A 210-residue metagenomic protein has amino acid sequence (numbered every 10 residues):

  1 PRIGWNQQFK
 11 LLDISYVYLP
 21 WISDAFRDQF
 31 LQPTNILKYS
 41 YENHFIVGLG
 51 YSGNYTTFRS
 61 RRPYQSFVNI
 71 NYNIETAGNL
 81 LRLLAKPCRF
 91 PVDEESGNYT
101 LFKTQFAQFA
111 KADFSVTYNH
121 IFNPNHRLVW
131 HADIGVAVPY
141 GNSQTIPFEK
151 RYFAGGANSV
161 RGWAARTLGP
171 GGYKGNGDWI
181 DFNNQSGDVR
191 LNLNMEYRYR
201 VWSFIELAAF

Functional and structural regions predicted by a protein language model:
I3-W202, A209: C-terminal outer-membrane beta-barrel translocator/porin domains of Gram-negative envelope proteins and their
